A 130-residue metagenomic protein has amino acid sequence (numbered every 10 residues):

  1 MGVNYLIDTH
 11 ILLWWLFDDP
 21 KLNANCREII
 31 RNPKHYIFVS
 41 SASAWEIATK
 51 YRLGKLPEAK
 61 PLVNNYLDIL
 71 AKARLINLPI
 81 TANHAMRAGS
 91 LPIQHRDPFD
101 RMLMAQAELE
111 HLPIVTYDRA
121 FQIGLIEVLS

Functional and structural regions predicted by a protein language model:
M1-V39, L53-D68, E110, R119-I123: Short, well-structured N-terminal submotif of metal-dependent ribonuclease cores
T9-H10, I47, A88, A107: Generic structural signal for small/hydrophobic residues in well-ordered secondary structure, especially within
W14-W15, W45, S130: Signature tryptophan residues that serve as conserved aromatic anchors
S41, N65-I93: Acidic catalytic patch
A73, M102-S130: Acidic, PIN/NYN-like endoribonuclease modules and their adjacent C-terminal/linker elements
F99: Acidic donor-binding loop at a coil-to-helix junction in glycosyltransferase catalytic cores that engages
